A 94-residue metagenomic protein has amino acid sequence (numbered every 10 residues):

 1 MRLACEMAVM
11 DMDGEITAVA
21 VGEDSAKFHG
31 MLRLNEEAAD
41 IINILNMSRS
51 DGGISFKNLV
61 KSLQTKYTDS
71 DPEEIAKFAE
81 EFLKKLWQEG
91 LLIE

Functional and structural regions predicted by a protein language model:
M1-S48, Q88: Acidic, low-complexity/disordered tracts enriched in E/D and polar residues
G30-E94: Long, charge-rich, low-complexity alpha-helical segments
